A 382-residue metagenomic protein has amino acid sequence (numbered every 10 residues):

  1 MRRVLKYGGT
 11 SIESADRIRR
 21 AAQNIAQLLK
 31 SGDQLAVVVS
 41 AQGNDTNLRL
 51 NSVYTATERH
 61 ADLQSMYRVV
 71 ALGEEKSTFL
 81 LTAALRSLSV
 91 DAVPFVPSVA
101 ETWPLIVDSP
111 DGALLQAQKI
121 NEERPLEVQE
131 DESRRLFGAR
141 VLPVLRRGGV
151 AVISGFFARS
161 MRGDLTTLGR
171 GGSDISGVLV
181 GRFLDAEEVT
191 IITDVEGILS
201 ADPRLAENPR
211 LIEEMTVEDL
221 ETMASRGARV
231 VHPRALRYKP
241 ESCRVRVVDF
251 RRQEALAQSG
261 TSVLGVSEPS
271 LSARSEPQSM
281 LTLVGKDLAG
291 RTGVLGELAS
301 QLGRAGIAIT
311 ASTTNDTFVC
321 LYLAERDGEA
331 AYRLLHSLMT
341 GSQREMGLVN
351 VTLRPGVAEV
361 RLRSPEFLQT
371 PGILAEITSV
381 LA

Functional and structural regions predicted by a protein language model:
M1-V231, A235-L236: Nucleotide/pyrophosphate-binding catalytic subdomain
Q42-G43, V195-G197, C243, D249-E254 (+2 more regions): Glycine-rich beta-alpha junction loops
E188-I192, V245-V247, T310: Short hydrophobic alpha-helical runs that function as membrane-insertion/retention elements
A228-R234, Y238, C243-Q258: Conserved glycine-bearing catalytic or ligand-binding loops at nucleotide- and phosphate-handling centers of large
A255-A382: A conserved regulatory-domain signal marking ACT and ACT-like small-molecule sensing domains and adjacent regulatory
